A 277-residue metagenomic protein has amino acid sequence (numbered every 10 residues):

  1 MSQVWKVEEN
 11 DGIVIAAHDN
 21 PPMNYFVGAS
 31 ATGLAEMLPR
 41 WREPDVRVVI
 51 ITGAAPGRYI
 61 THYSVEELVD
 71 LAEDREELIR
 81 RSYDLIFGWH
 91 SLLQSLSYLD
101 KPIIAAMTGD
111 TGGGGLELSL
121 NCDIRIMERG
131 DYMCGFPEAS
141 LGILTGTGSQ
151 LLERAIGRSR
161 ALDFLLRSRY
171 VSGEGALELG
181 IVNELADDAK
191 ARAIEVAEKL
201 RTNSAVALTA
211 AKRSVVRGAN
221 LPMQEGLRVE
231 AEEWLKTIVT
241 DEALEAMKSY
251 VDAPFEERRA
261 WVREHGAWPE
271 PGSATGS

Functional and structural regions predicted by a protein language model:
M1-T52, G272-S277: Conserved CoA-thioester-binding segment of acyl-CoA-metabolizing enzymes
A16, G33-L34, I51, S64 (+5 more regions): Terminal peptide-recognition signature
A31, V65, W89, S149 (+4 more regions): A general structural signal for well-ordered alpha-helical segments in protein cores
M37-R40, G88-D100: Catalytic-core regions built around general acid/base machinery
G53-S91: Glycine- (often His-adjacent) and acidic-residue-rich active-site loop that binds/positions the CoA thioester
Q94-L208: Crotonase-fold acyl-CoA enzyme core
M127-Y132, V182-V229, K236-D241, E245 (+2 more regions): C-terminal long alpha-helix characteristic of the crotonase
F164-L165, A211-V215, W234, Y250: Short alpha-helical scaffolding segments that buttress acidic/His motifs in well-ordered protein cores
